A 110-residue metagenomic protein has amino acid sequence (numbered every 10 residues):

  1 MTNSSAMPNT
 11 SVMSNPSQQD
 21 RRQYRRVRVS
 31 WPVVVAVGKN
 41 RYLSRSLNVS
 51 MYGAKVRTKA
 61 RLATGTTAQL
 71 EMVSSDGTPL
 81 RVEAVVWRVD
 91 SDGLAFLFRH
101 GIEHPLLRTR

Functional and structural regions predicted by a protein language model:
M1-R110: Structured alpha-helical
